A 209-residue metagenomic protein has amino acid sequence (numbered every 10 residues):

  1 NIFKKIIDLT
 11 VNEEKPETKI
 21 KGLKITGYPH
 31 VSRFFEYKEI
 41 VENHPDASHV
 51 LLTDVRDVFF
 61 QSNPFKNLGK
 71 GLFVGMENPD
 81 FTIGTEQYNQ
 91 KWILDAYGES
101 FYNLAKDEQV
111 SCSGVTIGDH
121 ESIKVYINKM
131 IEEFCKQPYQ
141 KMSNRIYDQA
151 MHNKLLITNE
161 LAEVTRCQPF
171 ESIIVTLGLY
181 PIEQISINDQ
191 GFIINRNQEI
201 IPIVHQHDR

Functional and structural regions predicted by a protein language model:
N1, E77, H207: Short loop/turn segments at strand-loop or loop-helix junctions that form parts of catalytic or ligand-binding pockets
N1-K5, F81-T82, F170-L177: A short acidic, often aromatic-flanked loop/helix-cap motif at beta-alpha or helix-coil junctions that lines enzyme
N1-S48: Active-site-proximal specificity loops/subdomain of glycosyltransferases
I2-E13, Q87-I93, P181-F192: Short, surface-exposed amphipathic charged segments that create phosphate/polyanion-binding patches used for binding
F34-Q87, G114-I117, E121: GT-A fold catalytic core of metal-dependent nucleotide-sugar glycosyltransferases, centered on the diacidic
K66-L72, N89-D95, E132-F134: Short, surface-exposed, charged loop/turn segments at secondary-structure junctions
Q90-D107: Short, flexible, basic/aromatic active-site loop/helix in glycosyltransferases
A105-R209: Catalytic core and acceptor-binding pocket of nucleotide-sugar-dependent glycosyltransferases
